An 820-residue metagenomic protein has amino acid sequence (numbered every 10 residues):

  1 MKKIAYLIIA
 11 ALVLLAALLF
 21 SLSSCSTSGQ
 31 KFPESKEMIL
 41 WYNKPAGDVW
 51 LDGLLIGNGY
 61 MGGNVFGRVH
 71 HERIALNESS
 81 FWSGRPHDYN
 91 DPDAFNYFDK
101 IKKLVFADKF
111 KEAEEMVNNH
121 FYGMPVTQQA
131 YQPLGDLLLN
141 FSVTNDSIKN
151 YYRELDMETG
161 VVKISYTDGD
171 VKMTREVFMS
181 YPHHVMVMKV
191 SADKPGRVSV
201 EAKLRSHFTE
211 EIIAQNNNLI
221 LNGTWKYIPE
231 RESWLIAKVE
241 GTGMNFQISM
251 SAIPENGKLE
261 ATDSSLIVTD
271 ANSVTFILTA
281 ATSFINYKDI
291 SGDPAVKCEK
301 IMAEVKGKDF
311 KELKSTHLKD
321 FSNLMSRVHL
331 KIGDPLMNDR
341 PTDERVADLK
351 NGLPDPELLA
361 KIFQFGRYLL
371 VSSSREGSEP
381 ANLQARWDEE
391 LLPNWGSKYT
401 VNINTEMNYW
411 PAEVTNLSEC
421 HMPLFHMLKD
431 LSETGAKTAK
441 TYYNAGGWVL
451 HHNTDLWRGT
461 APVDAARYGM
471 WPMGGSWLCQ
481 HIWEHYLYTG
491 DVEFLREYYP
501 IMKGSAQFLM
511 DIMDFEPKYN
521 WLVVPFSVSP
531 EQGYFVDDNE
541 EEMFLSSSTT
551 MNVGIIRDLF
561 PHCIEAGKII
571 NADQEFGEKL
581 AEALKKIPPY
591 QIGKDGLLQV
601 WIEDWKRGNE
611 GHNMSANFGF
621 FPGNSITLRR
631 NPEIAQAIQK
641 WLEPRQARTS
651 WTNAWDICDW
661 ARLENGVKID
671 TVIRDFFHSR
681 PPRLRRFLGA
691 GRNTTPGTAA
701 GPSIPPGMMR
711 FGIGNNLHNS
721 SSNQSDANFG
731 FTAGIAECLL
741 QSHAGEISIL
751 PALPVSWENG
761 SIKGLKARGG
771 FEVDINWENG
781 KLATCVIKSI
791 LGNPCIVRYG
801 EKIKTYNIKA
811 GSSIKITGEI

Functional and structural regions predicted by a protein language model:
M1-L12: Bacterial N-terminal signal peptides that target proteins for export
A16-P33: Bacterial Sec-dependent signal peptides at the C-terminal "C-region" and cleavage site
S28-R467, M473, L478, I482-Y486 (+10 more regions): Aromatic-residue-lined binding/catalytic grooves and analogous aromatic/hydrophobic interfacial grooves in multimeric
Y122-T144, S725-R768, E772-V773: Catalytic cores of secreted or luminal carbohydrate-active enzymes
D193-G196, S372-G377, H485-R496, F508-W521 (+4 more regions): Secondary-structure transition/capping motifs at alpha-helix termini and the adjoining loop/turn into the next element
A385, E389-E390, L522-V524, Q532 (+2 more regions): C-terminal catalytic domain of Rieske-type non-heme iron oxygenases
N404, W471-H485, F494-D511, T652 (+2 more regions): Extended, hydrophobic alpha-helical segments in both membrane/secreted and soluble proteins
G504, F508-A566: Acidic/histidine-rich catalytic neighborhood
